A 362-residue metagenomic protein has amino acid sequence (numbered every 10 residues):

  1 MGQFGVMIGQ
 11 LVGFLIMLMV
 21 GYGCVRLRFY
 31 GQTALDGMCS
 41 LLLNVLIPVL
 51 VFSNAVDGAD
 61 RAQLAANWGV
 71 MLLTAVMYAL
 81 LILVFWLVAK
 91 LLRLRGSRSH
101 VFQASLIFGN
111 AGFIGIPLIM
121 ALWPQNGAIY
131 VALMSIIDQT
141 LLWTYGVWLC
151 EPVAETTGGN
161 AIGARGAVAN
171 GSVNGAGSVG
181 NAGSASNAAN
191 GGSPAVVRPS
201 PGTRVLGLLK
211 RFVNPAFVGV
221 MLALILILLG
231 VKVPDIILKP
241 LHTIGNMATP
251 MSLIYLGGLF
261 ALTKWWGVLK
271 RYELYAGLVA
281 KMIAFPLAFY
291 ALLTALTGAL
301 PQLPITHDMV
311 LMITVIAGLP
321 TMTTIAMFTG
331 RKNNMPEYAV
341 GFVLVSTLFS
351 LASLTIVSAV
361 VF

Functional and structural regions predicted by a protein language model:
M1-F362: Alpha-helical transmembrane segments of multi-pass small-molecule/ion transporters
